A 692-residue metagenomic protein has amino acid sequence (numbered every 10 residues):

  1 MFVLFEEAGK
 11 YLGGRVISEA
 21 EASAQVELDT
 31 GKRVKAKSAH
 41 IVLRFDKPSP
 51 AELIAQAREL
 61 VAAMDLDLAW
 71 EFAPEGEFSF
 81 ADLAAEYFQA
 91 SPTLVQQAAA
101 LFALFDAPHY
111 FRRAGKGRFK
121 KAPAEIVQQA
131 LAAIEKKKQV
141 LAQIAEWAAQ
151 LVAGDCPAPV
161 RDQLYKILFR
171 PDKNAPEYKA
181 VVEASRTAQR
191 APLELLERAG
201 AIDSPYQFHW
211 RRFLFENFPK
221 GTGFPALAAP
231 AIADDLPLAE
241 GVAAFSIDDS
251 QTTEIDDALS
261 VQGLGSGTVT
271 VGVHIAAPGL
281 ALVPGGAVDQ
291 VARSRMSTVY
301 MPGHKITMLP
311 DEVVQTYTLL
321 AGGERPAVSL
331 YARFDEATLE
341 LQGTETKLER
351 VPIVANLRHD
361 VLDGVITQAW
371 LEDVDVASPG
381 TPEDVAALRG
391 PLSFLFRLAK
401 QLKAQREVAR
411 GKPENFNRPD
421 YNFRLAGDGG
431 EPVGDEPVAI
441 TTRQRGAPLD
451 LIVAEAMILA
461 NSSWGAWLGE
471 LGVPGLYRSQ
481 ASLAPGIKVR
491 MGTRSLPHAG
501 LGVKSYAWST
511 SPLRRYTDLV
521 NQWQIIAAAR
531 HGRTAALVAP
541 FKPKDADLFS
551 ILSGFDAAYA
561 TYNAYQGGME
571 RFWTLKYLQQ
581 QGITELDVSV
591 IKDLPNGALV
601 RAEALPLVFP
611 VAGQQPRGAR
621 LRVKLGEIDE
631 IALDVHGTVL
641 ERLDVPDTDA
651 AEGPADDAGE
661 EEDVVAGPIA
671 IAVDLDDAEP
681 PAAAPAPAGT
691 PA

Functional and structural regions predicted by a protein language model:
M1-V3, L621: Generic structural signal for buried aliphatic residues
A8-L12, E19-A22, G31, A39-V42 (+11 more regions): Electropositive polyanion-binding surfaces
F105-G117, I202: A short, conserved structural fragment
A114-Q129: Accessory beta->alpha helical hairpin/"wing" motif in late/C-terminal subdomains of nucleic-acid enzymes
V127-A149: Short, amphipathic alpha-helical interaction segments positioned at domain boundaries
Q143-G241: Low-complexity, highly charged intrinsically disordered N-terminal segments that act as targeting/localization
V181-S185, W210, L214, T648-A692: Long, low-complexity intrinsically disordered regions
E630-E652: Internal insertion modules embedded within essential enzymes
